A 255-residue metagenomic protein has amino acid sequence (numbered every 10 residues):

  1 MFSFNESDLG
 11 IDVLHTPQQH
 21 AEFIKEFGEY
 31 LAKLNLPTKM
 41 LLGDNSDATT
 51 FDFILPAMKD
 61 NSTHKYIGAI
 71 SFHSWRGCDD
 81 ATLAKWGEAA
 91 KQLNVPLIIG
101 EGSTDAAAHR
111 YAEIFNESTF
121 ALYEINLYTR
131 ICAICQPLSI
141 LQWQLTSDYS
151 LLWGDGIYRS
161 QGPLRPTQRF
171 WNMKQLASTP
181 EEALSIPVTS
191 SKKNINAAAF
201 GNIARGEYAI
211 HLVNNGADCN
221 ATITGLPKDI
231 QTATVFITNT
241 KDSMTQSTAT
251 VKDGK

Functional and structural regions predicted by a protein language model:
M1-A57, D79-A90: Active-site cleft segment of glycoside hydrolase catalytic domains centered on the general acid/base Glu
M1-S3, K39-L42, G68-F72, P96-E101 (+3 more regions): Structural recognition of the beta-strand scaffold that forms the well-ordered cores of secreted hydrolase catalytic
F4-G10, N45-T49, S74-C78, G102-A107 (+2 more regions): Solvent-exposed loop/turn segments at secondary-structure junctions within structured extracellular/periplasmic domains
E29, K33, P37-L41, S62-R110: Glycoside hydrolase catalytic-domain groove-lining segments
A48-S62, F120-I131: Short, acidic/polar
P96-Q175, P180, S185-I195: Aromatic/acidic polysaccharide-binding cleft in carbohydrate-active enzymes
T189-Q231: Carbohydrate-binding surface patches
P227-K255: Acidic, Ser/Thr/Pro-rich beta/coil linker or hinge segments at domain junctions
